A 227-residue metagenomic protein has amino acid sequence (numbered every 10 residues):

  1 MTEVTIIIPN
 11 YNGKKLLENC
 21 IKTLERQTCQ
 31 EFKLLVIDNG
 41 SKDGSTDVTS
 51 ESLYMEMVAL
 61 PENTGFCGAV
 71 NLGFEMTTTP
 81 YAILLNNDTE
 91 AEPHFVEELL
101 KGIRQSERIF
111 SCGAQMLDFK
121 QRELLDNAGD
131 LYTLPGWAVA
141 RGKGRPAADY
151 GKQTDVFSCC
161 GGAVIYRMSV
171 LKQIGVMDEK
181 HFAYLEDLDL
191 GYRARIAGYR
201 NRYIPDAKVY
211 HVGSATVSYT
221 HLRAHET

Functional and structural regions predicted by a protein language model:
K22-E31: Short, acidic, metal-binding catalytic loop of nucleotide-sugar glycosyltransferases
T23, D38-D47, E62: A conserved acidic beta->alpha catalytic loop
L60-T77, N87: Glycine-rich, basic loop-to-helix element that forms the pyrophosphate-binding segment of sugar-nucleotide handling
A82: Short aromatic/hydrophobic "clamp" motif used to bind/position activated sugar donors
P93-D126: Conserved donor NDP-sugar-binding/catalytic core segment of glycosyltransferases
T133-V156: Short, flexible, basic/aromatic active-site loop/helix in glycosyltransferases
F157-K208: A short, conserved alpha-helix in the catalytic core of glycosyltransferases
T220-T227: Conserved small/polar residues in nucleotide/adenosyl-binding loops
